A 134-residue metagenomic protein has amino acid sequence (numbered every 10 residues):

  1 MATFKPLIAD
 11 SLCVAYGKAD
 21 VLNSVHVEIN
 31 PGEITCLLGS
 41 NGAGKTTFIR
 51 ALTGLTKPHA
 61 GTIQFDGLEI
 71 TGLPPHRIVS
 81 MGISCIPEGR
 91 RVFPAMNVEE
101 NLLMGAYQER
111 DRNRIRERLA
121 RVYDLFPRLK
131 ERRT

Functional and structural regions predicted by a protein language model:
L7-A9, L22: Conserved structural motif at the start of ABC-family nucleotide-binding domains
G17, T35, L73, V98-E117 (+1 more regions): ABC-type ATPase nucleotide-binding domains, specifically the catalytic core motifs of the NBD
T35-C36, C85: Short beta-strand immediately N-terminal to the Walker A/P-loop
L38-S40: The feature captures the beta-strand-to-loop junction immediately N-terminal to the Walker
T53: Helix-to-loop junction immediately C-terminal to a conserved catalytic motif
G61-L68, M81, R114-L119: Conserved ABC transporter NBD signature motif
